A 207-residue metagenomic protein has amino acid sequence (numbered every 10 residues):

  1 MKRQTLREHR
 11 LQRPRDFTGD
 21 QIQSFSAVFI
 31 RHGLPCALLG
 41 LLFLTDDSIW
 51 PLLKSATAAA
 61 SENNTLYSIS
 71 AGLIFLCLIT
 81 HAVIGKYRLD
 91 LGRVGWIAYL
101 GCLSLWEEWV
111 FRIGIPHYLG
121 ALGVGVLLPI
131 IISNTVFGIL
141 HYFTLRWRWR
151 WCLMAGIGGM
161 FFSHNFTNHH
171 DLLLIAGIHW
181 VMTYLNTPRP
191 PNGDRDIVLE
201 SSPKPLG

Functional and structural regions predicted by a protein language model:
M1-I79, A121, L127-L128, T167 (+2 more regions): N-terminal, membrane-interfacial amphipathic/helix-forming hydrophobic leader that caps and precedes the first
H81-G207: Transmembrane helix-loop-helix hairpins at the membrane interface of multi-pass integral membrane proteins
